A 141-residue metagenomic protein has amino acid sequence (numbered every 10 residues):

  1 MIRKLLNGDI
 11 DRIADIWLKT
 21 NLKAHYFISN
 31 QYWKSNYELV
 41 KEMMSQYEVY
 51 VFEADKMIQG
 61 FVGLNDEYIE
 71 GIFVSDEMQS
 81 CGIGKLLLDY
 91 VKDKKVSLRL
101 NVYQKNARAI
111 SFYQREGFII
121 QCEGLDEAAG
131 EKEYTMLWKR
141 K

Functional and structural regions predicted by a protein language model:
M1-D15: A short beta-loop-alpha structural element at the N-terminal edge of CoA-dependent acyl/N-acetyltransferase catalytic
D15-K41: Conserved GNAT-fold acetyl-CoA-binding loop/helix
L39-V51, Y68: A short helix-loop-beta-strand connector motif used in the catalytic cores of GNAT acetyltransferases and, in some
E48-G60: Conserved beta-hairpin
Y68-Q79, V102-Y103: A short, internal acetyl-CoA/4′-phosphopantetheine-binding micro-motif in the GNAT/acyltransferase core
S80-D93, S111-R115: Conserved acetyl-CoA-binding loop-helix of GNAT-fold acetyltransferases
D93-K105: Conserved GNAT acetyl-CoA-binding A-motif
Q114-E123: Conserved acetyl-CoA-binding loop of GNAT-fold acetyltransferases
